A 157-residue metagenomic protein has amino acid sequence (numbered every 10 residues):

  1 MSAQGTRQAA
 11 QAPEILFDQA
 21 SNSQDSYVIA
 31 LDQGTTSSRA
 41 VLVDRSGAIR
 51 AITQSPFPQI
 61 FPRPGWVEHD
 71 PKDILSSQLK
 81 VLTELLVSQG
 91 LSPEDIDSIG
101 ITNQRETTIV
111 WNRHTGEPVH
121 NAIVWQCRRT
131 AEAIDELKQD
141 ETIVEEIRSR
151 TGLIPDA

Functional and structural regions predicted by a protein language model:
M1-S23: Nucleotide/phosphate-binding catalytic cleft detector across ATP-hydrolyzing and phosphate-transferring enzymes
A3, K80-A157: Glycine-rich phosphate-binding/catalytic subdomain of phosphoryl-transfer and nucleotide/sugar-phosphate-processing
R7, T36-S37, G152: N-terminal compositionally biased, intrinsically disordered segments and leader/signal-like regions
Q19-A51, S98-T102, T107-V110: Gly/Thr-rich phosphate-binding beta-strand-loop-beta motif of the actin/hexokinase/Hsp70
Q33-P71, G116-V124: Short glycine-rich, Thr/Ser-proximal phosphate-binding strand/loop in the N-terminal lobe of ATP-dependent enzymes
R39-L42, Q78-L79, E132: A generic N-terminal leader/anchor concept
P71-Q78: Phosphate/oxyanion-binding active-site loops and adjacent basic polyanion-contact surfaces
